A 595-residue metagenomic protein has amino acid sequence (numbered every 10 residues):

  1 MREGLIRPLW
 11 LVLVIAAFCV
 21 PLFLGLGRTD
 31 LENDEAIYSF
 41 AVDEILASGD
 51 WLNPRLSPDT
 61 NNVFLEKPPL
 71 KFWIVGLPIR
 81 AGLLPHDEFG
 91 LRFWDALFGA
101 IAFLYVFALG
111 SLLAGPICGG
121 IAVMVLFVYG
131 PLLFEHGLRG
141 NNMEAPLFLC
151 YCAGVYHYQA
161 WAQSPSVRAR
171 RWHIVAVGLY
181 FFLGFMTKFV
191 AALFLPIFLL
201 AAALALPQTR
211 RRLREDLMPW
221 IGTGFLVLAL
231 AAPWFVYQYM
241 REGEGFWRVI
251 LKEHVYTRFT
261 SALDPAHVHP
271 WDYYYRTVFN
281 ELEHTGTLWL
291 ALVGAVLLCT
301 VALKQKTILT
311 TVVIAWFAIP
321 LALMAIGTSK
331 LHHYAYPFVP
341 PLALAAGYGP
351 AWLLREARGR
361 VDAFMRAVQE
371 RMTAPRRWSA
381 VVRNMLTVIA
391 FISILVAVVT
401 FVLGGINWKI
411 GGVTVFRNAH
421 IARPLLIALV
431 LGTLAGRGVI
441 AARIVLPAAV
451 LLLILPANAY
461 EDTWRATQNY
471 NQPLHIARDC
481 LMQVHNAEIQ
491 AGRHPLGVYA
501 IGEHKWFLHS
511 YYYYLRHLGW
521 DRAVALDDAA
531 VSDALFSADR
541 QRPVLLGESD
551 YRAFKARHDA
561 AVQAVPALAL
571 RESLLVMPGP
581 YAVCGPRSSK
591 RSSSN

Functional and structural regions predicted by a protein language model:
R7-L13, V106-Y129: Transmembrane-helix signature of polytopic, membrane-embedded enzymes that assemble or transfer cell-envelope glycans
C19-F23, I37-V63, L70-W73, L77-A81 (+1 more regions): Extracytosolic helix-loop segments that constitute the early lumenal/periplasmic catalytic or substrate-binding loops
Y38-G49, W161, L183, T187 (+2 more regions): Transmembrane-lumen/periplasm boundary regions of multi-pass, lipid-linked membrane glycan transferases
P69-W73, L83-I101, N141, L290: Loop-to-helix entry region of an early transmembrane alpha helix in multi-pass inner-membrane enzymes
L91, H136-P146, L331: Short acidic/glycine- and proline-prone juxtamembrane loop motifs at membrane-interface regions of multi-pass membrane
F93-A114, A153: Transmembrane-helix motifs of polytopic, lipid-linked glycan transferases
C152-A176, V301, P350-L353: Membrane-interface transmembrane helices that cradle and orient dolichyl/undecaprenyl
T285, L453-F554, S573-R587: Short periplasmic/luminal acceptor-recognition loop of GT-C membrane glycosyltransferases, typified by
